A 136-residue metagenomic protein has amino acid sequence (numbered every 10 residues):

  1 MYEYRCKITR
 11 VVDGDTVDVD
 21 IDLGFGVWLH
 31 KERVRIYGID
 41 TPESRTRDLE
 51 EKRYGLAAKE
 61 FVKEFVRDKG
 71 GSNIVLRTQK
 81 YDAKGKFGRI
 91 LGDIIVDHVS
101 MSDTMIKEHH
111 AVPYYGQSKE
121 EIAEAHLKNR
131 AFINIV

Functional and structural regions predicted by a protein language model:
M1-V136: Small beta-barrel nucleic-acid-binding modules, primarily SNase/OB-fold domains and secondarily Tudor-like barrels
